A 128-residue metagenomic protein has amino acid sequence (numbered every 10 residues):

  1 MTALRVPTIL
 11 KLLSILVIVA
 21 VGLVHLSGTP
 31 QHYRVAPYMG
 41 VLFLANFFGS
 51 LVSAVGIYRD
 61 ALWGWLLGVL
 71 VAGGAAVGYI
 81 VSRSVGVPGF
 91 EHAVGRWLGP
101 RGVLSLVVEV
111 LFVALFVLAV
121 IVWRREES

Functional and structural regions predicted by a protein language model:
M1-S128: Membrane-interface extramembranous regions
